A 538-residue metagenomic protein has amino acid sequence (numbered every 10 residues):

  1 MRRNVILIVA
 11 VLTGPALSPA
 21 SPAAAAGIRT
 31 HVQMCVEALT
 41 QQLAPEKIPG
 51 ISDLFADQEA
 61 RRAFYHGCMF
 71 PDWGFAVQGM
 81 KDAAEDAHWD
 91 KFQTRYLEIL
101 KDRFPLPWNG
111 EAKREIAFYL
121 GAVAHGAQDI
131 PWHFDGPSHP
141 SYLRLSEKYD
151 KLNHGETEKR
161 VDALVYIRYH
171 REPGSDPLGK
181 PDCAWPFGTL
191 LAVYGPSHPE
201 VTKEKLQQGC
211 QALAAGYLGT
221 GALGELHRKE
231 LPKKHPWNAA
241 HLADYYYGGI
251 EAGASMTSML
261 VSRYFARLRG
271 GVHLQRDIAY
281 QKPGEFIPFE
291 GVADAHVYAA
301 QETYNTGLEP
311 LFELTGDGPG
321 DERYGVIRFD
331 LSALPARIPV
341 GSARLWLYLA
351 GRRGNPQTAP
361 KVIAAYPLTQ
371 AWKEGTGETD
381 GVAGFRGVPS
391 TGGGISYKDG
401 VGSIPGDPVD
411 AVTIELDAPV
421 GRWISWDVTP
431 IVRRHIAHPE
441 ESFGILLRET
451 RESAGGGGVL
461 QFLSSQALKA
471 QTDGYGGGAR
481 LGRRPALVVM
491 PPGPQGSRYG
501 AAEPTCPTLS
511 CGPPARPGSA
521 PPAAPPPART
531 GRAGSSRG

Functional and structural regions predicted by a protein language model:
M1-I8: Bacterial N-terminal signal peptides that target proteins for export
G14-P22: C-terminal segment of classical bacterial N-terminal signal peptides
S21-A122, I130-V193, G209-E251, S262-V292 (+1 more regions): N-terminal, motif-rich segments that launch catalysis or mediate targeting to/interaction with membranes, typified by
G291, T429-G512: Proprotein-processing/basic-patch segments
V297-G354: A short beta-strand-loop element at or near the start of a globular domain
V326-D330, G341-Y348, Y366, W423-I431 (+3 more regions): Residues within well-ordered beta-strands of beta-sheet-rich folds
Y348-A359, S453-G455: Extended, low-complexity, turn-rich repeat/linker tracts enriched in Gly/Pro/Ser/Thr and Asp/Glu that occur
R353-R434: Beta-strand-rich interaction/scaffold domains
